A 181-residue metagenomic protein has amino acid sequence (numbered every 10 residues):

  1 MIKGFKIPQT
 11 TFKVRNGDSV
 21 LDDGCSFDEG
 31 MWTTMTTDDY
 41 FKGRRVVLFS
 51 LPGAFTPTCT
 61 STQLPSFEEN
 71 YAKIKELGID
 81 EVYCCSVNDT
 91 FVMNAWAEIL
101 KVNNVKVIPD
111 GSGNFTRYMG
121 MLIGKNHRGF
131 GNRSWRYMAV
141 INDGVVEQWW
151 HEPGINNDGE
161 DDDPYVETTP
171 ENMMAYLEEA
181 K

Functional and structural regions predicted by a protein language model:
M1-K181: Chalcogenol-based redox active-site neighborhoods
